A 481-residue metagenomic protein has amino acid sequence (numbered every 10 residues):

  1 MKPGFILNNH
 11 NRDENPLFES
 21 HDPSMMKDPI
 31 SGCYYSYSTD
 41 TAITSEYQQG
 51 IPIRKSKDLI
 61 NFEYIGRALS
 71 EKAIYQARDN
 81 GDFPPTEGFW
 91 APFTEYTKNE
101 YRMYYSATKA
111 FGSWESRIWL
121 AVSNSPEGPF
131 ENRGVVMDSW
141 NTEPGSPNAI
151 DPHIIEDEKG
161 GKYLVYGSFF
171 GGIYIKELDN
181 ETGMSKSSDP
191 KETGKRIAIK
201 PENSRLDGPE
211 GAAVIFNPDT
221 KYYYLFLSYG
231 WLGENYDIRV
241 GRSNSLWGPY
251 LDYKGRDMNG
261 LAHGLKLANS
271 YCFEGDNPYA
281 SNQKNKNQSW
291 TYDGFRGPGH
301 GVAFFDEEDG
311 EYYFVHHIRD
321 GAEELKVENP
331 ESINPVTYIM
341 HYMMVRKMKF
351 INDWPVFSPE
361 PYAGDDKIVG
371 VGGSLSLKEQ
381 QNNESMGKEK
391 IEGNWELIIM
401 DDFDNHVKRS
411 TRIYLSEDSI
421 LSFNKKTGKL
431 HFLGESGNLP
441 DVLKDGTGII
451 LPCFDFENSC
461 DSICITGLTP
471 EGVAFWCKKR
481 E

Functional and structural regions predicted by a protein language model:
M1-E481: Carbohydrate-active catalytic/glycan-binding domains of CAZyme proteins, especially the secreted or lumenal ectodomains
